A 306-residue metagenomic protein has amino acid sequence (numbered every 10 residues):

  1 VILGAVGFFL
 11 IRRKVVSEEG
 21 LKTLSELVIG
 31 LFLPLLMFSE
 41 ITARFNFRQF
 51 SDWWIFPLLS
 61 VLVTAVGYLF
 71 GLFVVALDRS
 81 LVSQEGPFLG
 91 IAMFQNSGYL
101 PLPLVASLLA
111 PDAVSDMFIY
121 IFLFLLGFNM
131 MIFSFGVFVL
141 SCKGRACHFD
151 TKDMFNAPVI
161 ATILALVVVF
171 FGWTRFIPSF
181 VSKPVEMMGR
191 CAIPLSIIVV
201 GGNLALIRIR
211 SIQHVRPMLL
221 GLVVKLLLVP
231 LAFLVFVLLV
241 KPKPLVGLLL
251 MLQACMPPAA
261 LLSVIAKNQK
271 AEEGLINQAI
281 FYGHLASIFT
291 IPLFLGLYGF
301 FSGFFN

Functional and structural regions predicted by a protein language model:
V1-N306: Alpha-helical transmembrane segments of multi-pass small-molecule/ion transporters
